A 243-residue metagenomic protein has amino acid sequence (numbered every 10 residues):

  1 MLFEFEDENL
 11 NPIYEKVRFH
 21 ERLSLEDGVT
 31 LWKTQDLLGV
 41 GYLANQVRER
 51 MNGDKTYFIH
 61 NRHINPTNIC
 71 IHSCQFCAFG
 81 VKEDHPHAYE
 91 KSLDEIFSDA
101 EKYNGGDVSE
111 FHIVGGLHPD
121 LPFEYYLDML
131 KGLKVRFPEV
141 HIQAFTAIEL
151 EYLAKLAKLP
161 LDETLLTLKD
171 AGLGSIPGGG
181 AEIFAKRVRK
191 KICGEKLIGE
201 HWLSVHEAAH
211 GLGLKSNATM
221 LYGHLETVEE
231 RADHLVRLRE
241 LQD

Functional and structural regions predicted by a protein language model:
M1-H63, T67-I71: Flexible, acidic/Gly-rich N-terminal and inter-domain linker regions that tether and position cofactor-handling modules
H20, A44, C74, I113 (+3 more regions): Conserved, mostly hydrophobic/aromatic
G39-E83, A88-V114: N-terminal pre-triad scaffold of radical SAM enzymes
E83, H112, L117-D120, A147-A154 (+3 more regions): Conserved radical SAM core fold
H85-S98, F123-Y125, K158-P160, E200-H201 (+1 more regions): Glycine-rich anion/phosphate-binding loops
A100, Y126-K131, D162-L165, L203-H206 (+1 more regions): Generic structural signal for well-ordered alpha-helices, preferentially at hydrophobic/aromatic core positions
F111-R136, L153-A157, E226-E230: Conserved glycine-rich "GG(E/T)P / GGGxP" loop and the immediately following alpha-helix in the radical SAM core
F137, D170-A181, E200-D243: Conserved C-terminal portion of the radical SAM core fold that forms the substrate/S-adenosylmethionine-binding
